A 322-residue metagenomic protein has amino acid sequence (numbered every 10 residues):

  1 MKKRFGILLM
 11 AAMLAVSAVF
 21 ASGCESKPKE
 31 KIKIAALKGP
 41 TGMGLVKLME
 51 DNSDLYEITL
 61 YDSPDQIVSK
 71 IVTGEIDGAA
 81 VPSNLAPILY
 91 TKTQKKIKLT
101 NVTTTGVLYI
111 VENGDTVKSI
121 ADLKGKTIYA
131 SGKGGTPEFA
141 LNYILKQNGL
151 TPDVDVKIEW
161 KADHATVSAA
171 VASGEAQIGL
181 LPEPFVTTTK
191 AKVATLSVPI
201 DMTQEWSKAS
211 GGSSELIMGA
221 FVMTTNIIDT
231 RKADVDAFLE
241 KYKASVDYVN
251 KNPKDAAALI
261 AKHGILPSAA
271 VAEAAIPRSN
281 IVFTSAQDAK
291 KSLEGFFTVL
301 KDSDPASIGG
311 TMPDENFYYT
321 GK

Functional and structural regions predicted by a protein language model:
M1-K31: Short, low-complexity disordered leader/linker segments with a strong preference for bacterial N-terminal type II
K27-D153, I158-W160, Q177, E183 (+1 more regions): Short, glycine-/small- and polar/acidic-enriched structural segments that line small-molecule recognition paths
M43-E50, D65, S69, T73 (+13 more regions): Solvent-exposed, polar/charged alpha-helical surfaces in well-ordered, non-transmembrane soluble domains, broadly
K47-L48, L108-K118, E215-A233, S285: A bilobed periplasmic-binding-protein/Venus flytrap-type ligand-binding module shared by bacterial periplasmic
N84-L85, A165-L259: Pocket-lining segment of extracytoplasmic ligand-binding domains
P152-V156, G264-A275, S307-D314: Short, surface-exposed acidic
I228-S303: Secondary-structure end/capping motifs
E294-K322: Conserved C-terminal helix/tail region of periplasmic/extracytoplasmic solute-binding proteins
